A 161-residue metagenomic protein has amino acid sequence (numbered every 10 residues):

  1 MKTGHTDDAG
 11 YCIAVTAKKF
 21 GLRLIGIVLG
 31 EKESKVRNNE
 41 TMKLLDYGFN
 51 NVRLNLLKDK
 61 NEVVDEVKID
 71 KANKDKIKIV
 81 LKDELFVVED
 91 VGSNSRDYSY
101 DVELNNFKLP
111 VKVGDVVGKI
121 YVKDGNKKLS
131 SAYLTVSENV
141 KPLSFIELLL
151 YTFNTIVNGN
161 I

Functional and structural regions predicted by a protein language model:
M1-I161: Domain-terminus/edge residues, biased toward the C-terminal soluble/receptor-binding domains of extracytoplasmic
